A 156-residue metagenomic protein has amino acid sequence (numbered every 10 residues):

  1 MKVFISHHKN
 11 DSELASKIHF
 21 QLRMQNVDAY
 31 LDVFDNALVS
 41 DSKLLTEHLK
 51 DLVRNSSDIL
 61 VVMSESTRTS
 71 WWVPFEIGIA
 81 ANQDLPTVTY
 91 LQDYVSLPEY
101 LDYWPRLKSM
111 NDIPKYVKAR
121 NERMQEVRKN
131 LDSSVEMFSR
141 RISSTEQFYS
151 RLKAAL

Functional and structural regions predicted by a protein language model:
M1-S56, R140-L156: Conserved N-terminal substructure of TIR/SEFIR domains
V3, E13, Y94-L156: C-terminal interaction surface of TIR/SEFIR-family domains
M24, D28, G78-D93: Arginine/glycine-rich "motif VI" loop of SF2 helicases in the C-terminal RecA-like domain
D32, V62, Y90-Q92: Generic beta-sheet signal
K43-E47, E76-I77, D102-R106: Short low-complexity, flexible loop/linker segments enriched in glycine and/or proline with clustered acidic
S57-V61: Inter-motif core of Ras-like GTPase G domains
E65-Q83: Conserved TIR/SEFIR loop-to-helix hotspot centered on a Trp-containing motif with a nearby acidic residue
E65-S66, L91-L97: Short beta-alpha junction loops
